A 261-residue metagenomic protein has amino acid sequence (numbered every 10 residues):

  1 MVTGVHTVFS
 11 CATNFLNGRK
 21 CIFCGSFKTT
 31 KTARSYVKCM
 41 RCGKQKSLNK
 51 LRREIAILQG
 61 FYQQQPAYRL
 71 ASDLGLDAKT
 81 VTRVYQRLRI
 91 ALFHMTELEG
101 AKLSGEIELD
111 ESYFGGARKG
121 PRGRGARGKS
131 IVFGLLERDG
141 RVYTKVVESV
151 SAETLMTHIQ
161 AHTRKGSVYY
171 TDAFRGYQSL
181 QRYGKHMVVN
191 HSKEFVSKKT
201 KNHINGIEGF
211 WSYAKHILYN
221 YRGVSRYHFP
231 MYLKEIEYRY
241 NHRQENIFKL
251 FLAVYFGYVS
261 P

Functional and structural regions predicted by a protein language model:
M1-P261: Residue-level recognition of single "structural anchor" positions that define or cap local secondary structure
